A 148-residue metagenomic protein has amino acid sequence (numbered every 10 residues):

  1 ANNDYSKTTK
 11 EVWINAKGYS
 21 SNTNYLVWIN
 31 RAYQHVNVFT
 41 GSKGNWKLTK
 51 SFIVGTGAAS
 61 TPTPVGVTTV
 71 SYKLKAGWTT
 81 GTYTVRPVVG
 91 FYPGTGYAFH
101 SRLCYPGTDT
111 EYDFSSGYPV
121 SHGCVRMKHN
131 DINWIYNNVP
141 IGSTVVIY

Functional and structural regions predicted by a protein language model:
A1-L74, R86-V88: Cell wall/extracellular polymer interaction/catalysis modules
N3-Y5, T9, T61-V65, L74-Y148: Exported/periplasmic cell-wall-interacting domains
